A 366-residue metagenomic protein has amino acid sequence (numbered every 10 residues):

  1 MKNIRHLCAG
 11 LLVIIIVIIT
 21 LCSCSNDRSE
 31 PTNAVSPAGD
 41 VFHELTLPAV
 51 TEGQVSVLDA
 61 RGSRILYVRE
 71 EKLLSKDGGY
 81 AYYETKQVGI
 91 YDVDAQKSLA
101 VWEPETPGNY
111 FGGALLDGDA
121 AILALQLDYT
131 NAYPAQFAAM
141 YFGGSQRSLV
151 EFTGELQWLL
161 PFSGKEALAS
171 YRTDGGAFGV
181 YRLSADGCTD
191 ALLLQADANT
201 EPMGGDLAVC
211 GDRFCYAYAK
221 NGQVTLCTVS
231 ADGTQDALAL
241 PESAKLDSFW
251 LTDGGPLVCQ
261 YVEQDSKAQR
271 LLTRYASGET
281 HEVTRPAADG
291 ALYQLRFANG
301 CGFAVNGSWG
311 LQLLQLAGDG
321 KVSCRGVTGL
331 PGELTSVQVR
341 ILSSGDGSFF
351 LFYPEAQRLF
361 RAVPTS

Functional and structural regions predicted by a protein language model:
M1-L11: Bacterial N-terminal signal peptides that target proteins for export
T20-S23: C-terminal motif of bacterial Sec signal peptides marking the signal peptidase cleavage site
S25-D27: Bacterial signal peptide processing site
N33-A49, G78-E103, T130-E151, F178-Q195 (+4 more regions): Surface-exposed loop/turn elements that mediate protein-protein interactions on large endomembrane-trafficking
L47-K86: Beta-strand-rich domains and repeat architectures in extracellular enzymes and scaffolds, especially beta-propellers
E52-R61, P107-G118, G154-G164, N199-C210 (+3 more regions): Repeated scaffold domains used in trafficking and secretory/extracellular systems, primarily beta-propellers
Y67-R69, I122-L125, L168-Y171, C215-Y218 (+3 more regions): Residue position within the beta-strands of beta-propeller blades
T335-S366: Blade-level signature of beta-propeller repeat domains, shared across WD40, Kelch, NHL, RCC1 and BNR/Asp-box propellers
